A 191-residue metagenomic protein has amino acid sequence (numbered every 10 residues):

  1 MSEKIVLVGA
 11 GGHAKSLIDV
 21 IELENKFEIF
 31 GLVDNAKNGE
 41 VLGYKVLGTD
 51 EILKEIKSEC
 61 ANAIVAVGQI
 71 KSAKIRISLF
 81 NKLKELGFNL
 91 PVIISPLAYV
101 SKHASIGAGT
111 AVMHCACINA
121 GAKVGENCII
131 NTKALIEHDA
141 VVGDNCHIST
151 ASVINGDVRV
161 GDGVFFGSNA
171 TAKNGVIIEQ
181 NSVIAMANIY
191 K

Functional and structural regions predicted by a protein language model:
M1-Y44, K54-E55: Hydrophobic, well-ordered beta-alpha structural blocks that scaffold small-molecule cofactor pockets
G9, V67, N174: Small/polar loops that bind or transfer phosphate-bearing groups
K15-D19, K74-I77, D144: Alpha-helical elements of the RecA-like P-loop NTPase motor core of helicases
E24, F80-L83, C146: Glycine-rich, phosphate-binding/catalytic loops in enzymes
F30, A61-N62, D162: Conserved acidic residues
N38-S95, Y99: Phosphate-bearing ligand-interacting subdomains that bind or position ATP/ADP/UDP/GDP/NAD(P) or nucleotide-linked
V92-K191: Structural signal for interior beta-strand "rungs" in well-ordered beta-sheet cores of soluble enzyme domains
